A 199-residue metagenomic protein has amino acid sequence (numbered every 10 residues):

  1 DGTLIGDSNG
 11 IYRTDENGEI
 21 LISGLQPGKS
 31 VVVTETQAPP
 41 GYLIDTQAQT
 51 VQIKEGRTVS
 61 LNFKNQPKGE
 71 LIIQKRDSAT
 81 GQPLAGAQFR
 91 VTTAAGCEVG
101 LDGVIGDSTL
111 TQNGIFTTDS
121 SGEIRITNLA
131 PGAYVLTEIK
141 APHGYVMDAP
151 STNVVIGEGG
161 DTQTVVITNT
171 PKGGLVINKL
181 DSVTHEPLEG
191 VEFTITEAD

Functional and structural regions predicted by a protein language model:
D1-D199: Solvent-exposed loop/turn and edge beta-strand elements of beta-rich ligand-binding domains
